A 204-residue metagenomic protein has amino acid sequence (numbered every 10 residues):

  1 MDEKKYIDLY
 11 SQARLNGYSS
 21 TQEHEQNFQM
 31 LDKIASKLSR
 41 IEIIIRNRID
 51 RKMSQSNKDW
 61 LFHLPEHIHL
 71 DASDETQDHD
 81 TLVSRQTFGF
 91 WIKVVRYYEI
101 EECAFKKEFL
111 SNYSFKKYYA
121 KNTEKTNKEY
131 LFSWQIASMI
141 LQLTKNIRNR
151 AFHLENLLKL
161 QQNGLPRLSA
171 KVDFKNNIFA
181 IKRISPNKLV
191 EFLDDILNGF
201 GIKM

Functional and structural regions predicted by a protein language model:
M1-I147, L158-M204: Extended intrinsically disordered or low-complexity regions, especially N/C-terminal cytosolic tails and loops, rather
L154: Acidic/aromatic/glycine-rich contiguous surface patches that form carbohydrate-binding/processing clefts and analogous
